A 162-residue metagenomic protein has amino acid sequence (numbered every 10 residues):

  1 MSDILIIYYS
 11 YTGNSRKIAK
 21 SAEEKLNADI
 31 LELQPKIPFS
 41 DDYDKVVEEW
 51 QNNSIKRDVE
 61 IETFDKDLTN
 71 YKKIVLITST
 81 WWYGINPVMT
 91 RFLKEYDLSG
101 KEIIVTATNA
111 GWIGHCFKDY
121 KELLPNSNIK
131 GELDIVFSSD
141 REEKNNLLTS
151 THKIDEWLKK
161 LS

Functional and structural regions predicted by a protein language model:
M1-I77, Y83-I85, T90, K94 (+1 more regions): N-terminal beta1-alpha1-beta2 submodule of the flavodoxin-like/Rossmannoid cofactor-binding fold
T12, I37, W81-Y83, A110-I113 (+1 more regions): Solvent-exposed loop/turn segments at secondary-structure junctions within structured extracellular/periplasmic domains
N27-D29, N128-G131: Conserved beta-strand segments of alpha/beta enzyme cores
V46-Q51, K121-L124, L147-T149: Short, hinge-like loop/turn segments at secondary-structure boundaries
L68-T69, K94-G100, E122-N128: Short, conserved loop/helix-junction motifs that constitute active-site signature segments in enzyme catalytic cores
G111-L123: Glycine-rich, charge-decorated loop segments at or immediately adjacent to ligand/cofactor-binding or catalytic sites
K130-S162: Glycine-rich phosphate/pyrophosphate-binding loop and the adjoining helix
